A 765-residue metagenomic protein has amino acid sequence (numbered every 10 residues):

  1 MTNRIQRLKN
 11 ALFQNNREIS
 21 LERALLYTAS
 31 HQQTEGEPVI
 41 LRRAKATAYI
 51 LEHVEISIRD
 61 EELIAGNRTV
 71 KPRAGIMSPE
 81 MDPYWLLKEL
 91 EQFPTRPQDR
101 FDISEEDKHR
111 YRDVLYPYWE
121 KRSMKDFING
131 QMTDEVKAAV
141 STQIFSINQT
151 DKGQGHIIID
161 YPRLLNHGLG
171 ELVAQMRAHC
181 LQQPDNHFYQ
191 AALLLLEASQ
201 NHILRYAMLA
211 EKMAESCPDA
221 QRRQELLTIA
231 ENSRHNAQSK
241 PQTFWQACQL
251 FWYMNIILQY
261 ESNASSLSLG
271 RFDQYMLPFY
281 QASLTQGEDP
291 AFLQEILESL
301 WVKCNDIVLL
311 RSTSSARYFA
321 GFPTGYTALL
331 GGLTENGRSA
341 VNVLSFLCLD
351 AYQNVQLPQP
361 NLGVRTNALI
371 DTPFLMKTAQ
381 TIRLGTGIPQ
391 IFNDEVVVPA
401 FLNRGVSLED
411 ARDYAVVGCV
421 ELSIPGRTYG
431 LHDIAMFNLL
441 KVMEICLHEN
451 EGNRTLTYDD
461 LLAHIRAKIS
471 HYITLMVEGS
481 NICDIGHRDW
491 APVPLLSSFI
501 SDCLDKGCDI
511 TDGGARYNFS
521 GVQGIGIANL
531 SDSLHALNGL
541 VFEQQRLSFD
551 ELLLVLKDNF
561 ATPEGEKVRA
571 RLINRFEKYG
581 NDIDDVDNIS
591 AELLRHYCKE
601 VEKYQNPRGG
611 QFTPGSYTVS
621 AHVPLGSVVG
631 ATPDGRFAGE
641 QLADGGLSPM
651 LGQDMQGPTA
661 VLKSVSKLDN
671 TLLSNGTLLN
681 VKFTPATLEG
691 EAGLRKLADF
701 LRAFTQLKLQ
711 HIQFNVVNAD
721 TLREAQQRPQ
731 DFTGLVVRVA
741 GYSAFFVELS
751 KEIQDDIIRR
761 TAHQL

Functional and structural regions predicted by a protein language model:
T2-Y189, E225-L765: Conserved catalytic cores of very large enzyme subunits
Q190-N201: Extended non-globular scaffold/tether segments
I203-E211, D273-L277: Extended amphipathic alpha-helical scaffold segments
A207-A210, A214, A230, S531: Small-side-chain structural scaffolding
A214-C217, Q221: A conserved hydrophobic secondary-structure block that centers on an alpha-helix together with its immediately flanking
